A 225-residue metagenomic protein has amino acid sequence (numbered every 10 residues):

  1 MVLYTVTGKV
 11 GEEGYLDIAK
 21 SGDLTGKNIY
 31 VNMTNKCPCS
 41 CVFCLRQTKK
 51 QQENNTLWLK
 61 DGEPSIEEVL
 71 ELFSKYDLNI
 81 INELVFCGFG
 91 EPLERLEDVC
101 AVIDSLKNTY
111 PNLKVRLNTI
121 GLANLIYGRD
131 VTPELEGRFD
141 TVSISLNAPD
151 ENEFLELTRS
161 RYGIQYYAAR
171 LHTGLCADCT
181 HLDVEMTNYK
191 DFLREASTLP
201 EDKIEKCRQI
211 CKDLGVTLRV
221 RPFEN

Functional and structural regions predicted by a protein language model:
M1-N35, V42-D61, L78-I80: N-terminal [4Fe-4S]-dependent radical SAM core
Y15-D17, E71-L72, G128-T132: A generic local structural motif
G22-G26, N55-G62, I66, E83 (+3 more regions): Catalytic phosphate/metal-binding cores of nucleic-acid and nucleotide-processing enzymes, i.e., regions that mediate
P38, K49, N147-P149: Short connector loops/turns at beta-strand edges and beta->alpha or beta->beta junctions
S40, E53, E151-E153: Short acidic/His/Gly/Ser-rich catalytic and metal-binding motifs that mark active-site loops of diverse hydrolases
P64-F89: Short Fe-S-cluster ligation motifs
F89-N225: Conserved AdoMet/S-adenosylmethionine-binding subsite of the radical SAM
